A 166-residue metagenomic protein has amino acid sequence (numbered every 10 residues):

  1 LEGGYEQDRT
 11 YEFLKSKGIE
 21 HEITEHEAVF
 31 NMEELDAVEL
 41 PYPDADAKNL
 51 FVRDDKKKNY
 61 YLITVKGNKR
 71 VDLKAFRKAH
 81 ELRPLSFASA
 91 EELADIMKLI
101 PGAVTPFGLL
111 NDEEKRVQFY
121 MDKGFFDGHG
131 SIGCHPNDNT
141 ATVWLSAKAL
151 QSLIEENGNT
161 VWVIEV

Functional and structural regions predicted by a protein language model:
L1-V166: Extended, low-hydrophobicity, polar/charged segments
